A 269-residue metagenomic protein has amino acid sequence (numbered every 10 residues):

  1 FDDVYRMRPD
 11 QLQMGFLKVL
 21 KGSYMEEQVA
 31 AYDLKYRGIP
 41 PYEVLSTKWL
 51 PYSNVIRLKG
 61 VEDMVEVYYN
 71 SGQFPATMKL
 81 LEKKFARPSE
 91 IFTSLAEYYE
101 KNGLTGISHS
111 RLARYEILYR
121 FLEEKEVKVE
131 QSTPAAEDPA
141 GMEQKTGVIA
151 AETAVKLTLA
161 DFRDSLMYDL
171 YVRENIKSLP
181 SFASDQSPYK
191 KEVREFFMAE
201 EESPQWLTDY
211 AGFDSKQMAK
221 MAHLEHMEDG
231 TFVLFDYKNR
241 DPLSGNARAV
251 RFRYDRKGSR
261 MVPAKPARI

Functional and structural regions predicted by a protein language model:
F1-T93: A structural motif corresponding to the C-terminal lobe/cap of the Radical SAM core domain
D63-I269: Radical SAM enzyme core and accessory elements
